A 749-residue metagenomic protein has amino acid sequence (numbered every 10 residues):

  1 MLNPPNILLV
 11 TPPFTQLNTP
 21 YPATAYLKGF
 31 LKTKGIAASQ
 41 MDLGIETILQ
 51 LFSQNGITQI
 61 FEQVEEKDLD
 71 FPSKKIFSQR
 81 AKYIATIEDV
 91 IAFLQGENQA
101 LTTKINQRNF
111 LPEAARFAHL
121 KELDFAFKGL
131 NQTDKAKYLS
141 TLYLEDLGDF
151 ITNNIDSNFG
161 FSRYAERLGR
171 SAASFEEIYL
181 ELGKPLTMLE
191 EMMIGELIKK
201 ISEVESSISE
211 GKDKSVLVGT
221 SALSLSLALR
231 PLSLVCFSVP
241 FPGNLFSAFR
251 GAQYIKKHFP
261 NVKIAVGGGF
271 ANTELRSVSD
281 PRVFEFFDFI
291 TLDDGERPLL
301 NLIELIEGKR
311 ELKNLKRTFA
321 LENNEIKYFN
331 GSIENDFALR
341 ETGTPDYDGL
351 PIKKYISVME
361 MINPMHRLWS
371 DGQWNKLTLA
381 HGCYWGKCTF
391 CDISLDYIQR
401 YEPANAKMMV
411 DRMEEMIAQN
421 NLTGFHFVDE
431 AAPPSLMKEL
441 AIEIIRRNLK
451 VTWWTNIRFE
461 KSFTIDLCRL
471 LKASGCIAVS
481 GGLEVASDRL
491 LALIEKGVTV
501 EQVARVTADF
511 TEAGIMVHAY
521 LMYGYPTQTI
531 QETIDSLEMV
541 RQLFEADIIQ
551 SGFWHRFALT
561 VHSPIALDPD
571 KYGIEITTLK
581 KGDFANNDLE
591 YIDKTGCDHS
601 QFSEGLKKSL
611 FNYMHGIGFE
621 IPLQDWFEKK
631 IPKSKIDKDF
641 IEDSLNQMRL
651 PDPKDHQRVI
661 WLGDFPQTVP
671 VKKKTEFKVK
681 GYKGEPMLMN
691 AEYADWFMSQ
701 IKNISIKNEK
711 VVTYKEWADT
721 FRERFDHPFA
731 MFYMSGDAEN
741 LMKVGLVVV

Functional and structural regions predicted by a protein language model:
P5-Q16, P22-A23, L43-I45, F52 (+4 more regions): A structural motif corresponding to the C-terminal lobe/cap of the Radical SAM core domain
N6, S233-C236, G424: Structural motif
T11, Q99-E145, N158, V358-D392: N-terminal pre-triad scaffold of radical SAM enzymes
F14-L17, P22-Q54, L94, N98 (+6 more regions): Glycine-rich beta-alpha loop elements in corrinoid/cobalamin-binding modules across cobalamin-dependent enzymes
Q50-Q107: Conserved phosphoryl-transfer catalytic core
P345-M516: Radical SAM [4Fe-4S] cluster-binding motif and immediate context
I636-N708, V749: Acidic, low-complexity/disordered tracts enriched in E/D and polar residues
M689-V749: Long, charge-rich, low-complexity alpha-helical segments
